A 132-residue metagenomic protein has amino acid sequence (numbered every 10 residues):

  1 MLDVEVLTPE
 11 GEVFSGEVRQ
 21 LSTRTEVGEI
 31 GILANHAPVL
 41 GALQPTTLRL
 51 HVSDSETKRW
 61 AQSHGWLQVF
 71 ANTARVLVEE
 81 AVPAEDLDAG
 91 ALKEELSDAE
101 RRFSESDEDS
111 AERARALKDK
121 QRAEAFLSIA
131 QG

Functional and structural regions predicted by a protein language model:
M1-D3: N-terminal export/targeting signal detector
E5-D98: Compact, glycine-rich, soluble single-domain proteins
A81-G132: Acidic/glycine-rich phosphate/pyrophosphate-binding loops and surrounding catalytic core that coordinate Mg2+
